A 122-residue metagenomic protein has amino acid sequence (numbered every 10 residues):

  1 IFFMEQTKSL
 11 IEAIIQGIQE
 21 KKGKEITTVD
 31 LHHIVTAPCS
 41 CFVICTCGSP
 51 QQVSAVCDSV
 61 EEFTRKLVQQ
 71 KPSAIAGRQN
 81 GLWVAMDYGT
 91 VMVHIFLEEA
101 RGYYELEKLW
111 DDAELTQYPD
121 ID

Functional and structural regions predicted by a protein language model:
F2-C39, C47-V84, E98-A100, L109-D122: Polybasic/polar functional segments that serve as interface/processing modules
S40, T90: Conserved acidic residues
M86-Y88: Active-site beta-strand termini and strand-to-loop segments that position acidic
Y103-Y104: Glycine/threonine-rich flexible loop motifs
